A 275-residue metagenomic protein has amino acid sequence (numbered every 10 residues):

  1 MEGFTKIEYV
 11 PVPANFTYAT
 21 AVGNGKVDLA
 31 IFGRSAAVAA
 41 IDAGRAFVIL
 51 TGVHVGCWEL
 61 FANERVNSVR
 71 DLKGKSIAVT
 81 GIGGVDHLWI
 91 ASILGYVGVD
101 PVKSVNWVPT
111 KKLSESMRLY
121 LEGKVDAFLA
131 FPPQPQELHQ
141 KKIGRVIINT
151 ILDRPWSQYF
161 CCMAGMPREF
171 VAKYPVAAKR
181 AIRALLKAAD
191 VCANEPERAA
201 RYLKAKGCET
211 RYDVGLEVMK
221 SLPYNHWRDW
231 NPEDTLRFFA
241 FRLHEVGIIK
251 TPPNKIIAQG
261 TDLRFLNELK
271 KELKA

Functional and structural regions predicted by a protein language model:
M1-F4, L152-S157, Y224-P232: Short, solvent-exposed loop/beta-turn-alpha elements that line the ligand-binding surface or hinge of extracytoplasmic
M1-T110, L119, D126-P132, I143 (+2 more regions): Short, glycine-/small- and polar/acidic-enriched structural segments that line small-molecule recognition paths
P11, N15, G83-H87, P109 (+8 more regions): Solvent-exposed, acidic/flexible segments
F16, V38-A39, G56, Q136-E137 (+3 more regions): Short secondary-structure capping/turn micro-motifs that flank functional sites
S35, S114-A205: Pocket-lining segment of extracytoplasmic ligand-binding domains
I41, G95, H139, K204 (+1 more regions): Short polybasic/polar patches that bind polyanions
A172-P252: Secondary-structure end/capping motifs
L243-A275: Conserved C-terminal helix/tail region of periplasmic/extracytoplasmic solute-binding proteins
